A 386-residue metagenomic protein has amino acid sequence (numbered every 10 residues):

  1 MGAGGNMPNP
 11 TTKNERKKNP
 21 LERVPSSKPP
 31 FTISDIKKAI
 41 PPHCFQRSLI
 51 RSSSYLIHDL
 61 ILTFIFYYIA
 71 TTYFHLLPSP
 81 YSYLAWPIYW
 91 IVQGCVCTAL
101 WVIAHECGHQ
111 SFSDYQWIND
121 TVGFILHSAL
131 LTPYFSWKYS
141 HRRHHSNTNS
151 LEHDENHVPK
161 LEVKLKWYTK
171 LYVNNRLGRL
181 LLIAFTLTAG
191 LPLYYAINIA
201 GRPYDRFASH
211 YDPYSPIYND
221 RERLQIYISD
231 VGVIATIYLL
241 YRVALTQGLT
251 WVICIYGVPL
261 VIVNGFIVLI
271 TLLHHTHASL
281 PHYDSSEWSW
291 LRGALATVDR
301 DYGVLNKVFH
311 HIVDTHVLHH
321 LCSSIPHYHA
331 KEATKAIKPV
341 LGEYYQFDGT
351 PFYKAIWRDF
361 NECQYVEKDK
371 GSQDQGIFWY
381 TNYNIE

Functional and structural regions predicted by a protein language model:
M1-G94, S128-G257, Y328-E386: Non-catalytic, topology-defining segments of multipass membrane proteins
I36-P42, A278-Y283, W290-L295, L321 (+2 more regions): Polar-ligand-bearing catalytic/cofactor-coordination segments of membrane-embedded or membrane-tethered inner-membrane
F74-A104, Q116-F135, L260-N264, R300-D301 (+2 more regions): Membrane-embedded alpha-helical segments that form the functional core of polytopic membrane enzymes, especially those
V92-A104, P133-W137, T188-P203, Y256-S286 (+2 more regions): Transmembrane alpha-helical segments that form the membrane-embedded catalytic/substrate-channel core of multi-pass
C97-Q116, Y134-L151, I270, H274-H277 (+1 more regions): Acidic (Asp/Glu-rich) catalytic motifs at the cytosolic membrane interface
F112-L131, H153-R176, D284-D301: Juxtamembrane helix-capping/reentrant segments at transmembrane boundaries
R206-S229, T271-V308, H316: Multipass alpha-helical transmembrane domains of eukaryotic endomembrane proteins
K307-V340: C-terminal, well-structured subdomains that either form a transmembrane helix-short loop-helix hairpin in multi-pass
